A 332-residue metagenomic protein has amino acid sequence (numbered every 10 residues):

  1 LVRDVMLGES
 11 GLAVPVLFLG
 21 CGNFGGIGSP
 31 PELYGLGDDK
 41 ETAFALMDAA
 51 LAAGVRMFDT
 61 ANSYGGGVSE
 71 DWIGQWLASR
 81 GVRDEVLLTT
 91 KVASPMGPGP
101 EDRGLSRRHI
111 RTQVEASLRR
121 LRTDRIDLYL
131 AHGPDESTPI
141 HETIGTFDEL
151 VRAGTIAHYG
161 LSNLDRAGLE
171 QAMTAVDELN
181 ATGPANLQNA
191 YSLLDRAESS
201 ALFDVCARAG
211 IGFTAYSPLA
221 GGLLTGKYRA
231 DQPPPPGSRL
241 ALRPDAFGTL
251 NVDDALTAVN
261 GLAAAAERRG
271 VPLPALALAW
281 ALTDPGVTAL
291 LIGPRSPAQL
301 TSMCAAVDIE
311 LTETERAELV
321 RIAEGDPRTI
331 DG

Functional and structural regions predicted by a protein language model:
L1-V86: N-terminal binding-site loop/beta-alpha segment at the start of enzyme catalytic domains that lines or forms
D4, P134, T138-E324: Beta/alpha (TIM)-barrel catalytic core signal, keyed to glycine-rich beta->alpha loops juxtaposed to Asp/Glu that bind
E9, A52, W76-L87, L118-R122 (+2 more regions): Acidic (Asp/Glu)-rich catalytic clusters
P15-V16, R83-V86, T90, D124-L128 (+4 more regions): Short acidic capping loops at alpha-helix termini that bridge into adjacent secondary structure
I27-E41, M96-R111, H132-T138: Active-site mouth loops of central-metabolism enzymes
L36-A50, G104-L121, L169-M173: Short, acidic/polar
D59-T60, I73, T89-T90, L161 (+1 more regions): Hydrophobic residues in well-ordered beta-strands that form the structural core
L118-P139: Active-site groove signature of glycoside hydrolases
